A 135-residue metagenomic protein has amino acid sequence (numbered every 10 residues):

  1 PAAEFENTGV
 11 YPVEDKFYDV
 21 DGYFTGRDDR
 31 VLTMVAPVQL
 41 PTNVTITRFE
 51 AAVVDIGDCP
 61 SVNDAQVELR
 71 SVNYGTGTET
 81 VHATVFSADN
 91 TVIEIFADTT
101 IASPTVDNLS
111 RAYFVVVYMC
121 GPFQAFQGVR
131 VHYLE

Functional and structural regions predicted by a protein language model:
P1-Y11: N-terminal leader/pro-regions and domain N-caps
K16-T33: Extracellular beta-rich ligand/substrate-recognition surface
V31, L40-R48: Extended extracellular/luminal ectodomain segments enriched in beta-structured repeat modules
P37, E50-V54: Short edge beta-strand/loop segments characteristic of extracellular beta-sandwich folds
T42-V44, V53-D64, G121-F123: Extended, low-complexity, turn-rich repeat/linker tracts enriched in Gly/Pro/Ser/Thr and Asp/Glu that occur
C59-G75: Short, surface-exposed beta-strand/strand-loop-strand elements in extracellular ectodomains
G77-P104: Extracellular carbohydrate recognition and processing domains and analogous Trp-centered ligand-binding platforms
V116-E135: Exposed low-complexity, polar/acidic, P/S/T/G-rich flexible segments that act as propeptides, protease-susceptible
